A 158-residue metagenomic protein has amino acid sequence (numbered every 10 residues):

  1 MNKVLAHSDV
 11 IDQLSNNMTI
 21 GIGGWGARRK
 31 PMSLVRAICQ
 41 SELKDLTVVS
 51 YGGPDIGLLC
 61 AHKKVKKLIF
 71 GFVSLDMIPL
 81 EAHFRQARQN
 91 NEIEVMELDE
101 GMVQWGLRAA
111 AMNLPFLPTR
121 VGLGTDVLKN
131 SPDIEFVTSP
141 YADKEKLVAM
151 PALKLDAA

Functional and structural regions predicted by a protein language model:
M1-A158: Conserved alpha/beta enzyme-core scaffold
